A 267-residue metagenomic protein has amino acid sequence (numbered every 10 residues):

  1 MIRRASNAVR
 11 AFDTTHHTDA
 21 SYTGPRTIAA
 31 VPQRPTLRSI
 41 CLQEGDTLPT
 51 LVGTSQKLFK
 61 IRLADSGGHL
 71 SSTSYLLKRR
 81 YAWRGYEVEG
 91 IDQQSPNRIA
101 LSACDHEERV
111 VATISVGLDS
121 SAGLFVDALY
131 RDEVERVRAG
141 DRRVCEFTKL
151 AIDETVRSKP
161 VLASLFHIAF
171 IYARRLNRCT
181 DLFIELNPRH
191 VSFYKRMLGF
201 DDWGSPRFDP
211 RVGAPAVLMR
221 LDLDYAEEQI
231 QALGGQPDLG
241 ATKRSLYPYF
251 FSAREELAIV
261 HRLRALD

Functional and structural regions predicted by a protein language model:
I2-G24: Secondary-structure boundary/capping micro-motif
H17-G67: Conserved N-terminal entry element of GNAT/NAT acetyltransferase domains
A29-Q43, E108-V110, V126-E135, A151-S158 (+3 more regions): Phosphate-binding glycine-rich loops and adjacent basic patches that engage nucleotide phosphates, nucleic-acid
Q43-L51, L118-S121, R136-R143, F147 (+2 more regions): Membrane-targeting and insertion segments and their boundary/processing signals
G53-R142, I152, R175-L176, M197 (+4 more regions): A conserved beta-strand-loop-helix scaffold within acyl/acetyltransferase catalytic domains
L77-R80, D201, L233-Q236: Alpha-helix boundary/capping residues
Y130-Y225: Acyl-donor binding region in acyl/amide transferases
D209-E256: Accessory, usually C-terminal, subdomains that scaffold auxiliary metal cofactors
